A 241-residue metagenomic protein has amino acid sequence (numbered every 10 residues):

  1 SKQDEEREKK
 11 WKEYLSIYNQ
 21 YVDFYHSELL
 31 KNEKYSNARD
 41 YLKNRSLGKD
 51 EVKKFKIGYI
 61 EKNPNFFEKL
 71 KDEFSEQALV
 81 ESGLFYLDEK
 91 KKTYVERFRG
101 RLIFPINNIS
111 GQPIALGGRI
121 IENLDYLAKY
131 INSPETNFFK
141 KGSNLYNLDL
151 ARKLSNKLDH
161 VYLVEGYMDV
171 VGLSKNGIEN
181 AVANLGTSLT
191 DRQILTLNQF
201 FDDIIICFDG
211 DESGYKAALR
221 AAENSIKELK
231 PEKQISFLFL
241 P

Functional and structural regions predicted by a protein language model:
S1, V22-L30, K43, L47 (+3 more regions): Non-catalytic alpha-helical coupling and interface elements of nucleotide-dependent molecular machines and regulators
Q3-Y21, E61-I204, A217-A218: Phosphate-handling DNA/RNA-contact segment within nucleic-acid enzymes
D4-R7, H26, L30-K31, F55-K62 (+2 more regions): Conserved short loop/turn motifs at secondary-structure junctions
K9-K53: Non-catalytic interaction/clamp surfaces of large macromolecular machines
L189-P241: Conserved phosphate-handling catalytic cores of large alpha/beta enzymes
